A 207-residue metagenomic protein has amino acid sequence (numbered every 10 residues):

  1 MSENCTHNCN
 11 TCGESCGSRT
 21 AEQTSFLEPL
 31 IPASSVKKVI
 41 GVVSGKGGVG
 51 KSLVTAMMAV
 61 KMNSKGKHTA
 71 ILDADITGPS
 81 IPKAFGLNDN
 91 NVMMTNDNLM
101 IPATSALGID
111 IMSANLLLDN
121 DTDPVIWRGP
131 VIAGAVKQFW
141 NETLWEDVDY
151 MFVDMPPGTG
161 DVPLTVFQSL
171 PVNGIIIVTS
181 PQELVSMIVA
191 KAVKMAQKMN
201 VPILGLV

Functional and structural regions predicted by a protein language model:
M1-P29: Cysteine-cluster motifs in flexible loop/terminal segments that predominantly coordinate metals
I31-K37: Phosphate-binding P-loop
A33, G78, G129-K137, G160 (+1 more regions): Amphipathic alpha-helical transducer elements in NTP-driven molecular machines
V36, G47, D73, I81 (+4 more regions): Residue-level signature of catalytic and energy-coupling elements of molecular machines, predominantly ATP/GTP-dependent
K38-I76, V193: Walker A/P-loop phosphate-binding motif and the immediately C-terminal alpha-helix
H68-T69, A74-L118, A133: Phosphate-binding loop that captures ATP/GTP phosphates
N90-T95, A114-P130, A135-T165: Switch II (G3) loop of P-loop NTPases
E142, D149-V207: Conserved catalytic-core segment of NTP-binding enzymes
